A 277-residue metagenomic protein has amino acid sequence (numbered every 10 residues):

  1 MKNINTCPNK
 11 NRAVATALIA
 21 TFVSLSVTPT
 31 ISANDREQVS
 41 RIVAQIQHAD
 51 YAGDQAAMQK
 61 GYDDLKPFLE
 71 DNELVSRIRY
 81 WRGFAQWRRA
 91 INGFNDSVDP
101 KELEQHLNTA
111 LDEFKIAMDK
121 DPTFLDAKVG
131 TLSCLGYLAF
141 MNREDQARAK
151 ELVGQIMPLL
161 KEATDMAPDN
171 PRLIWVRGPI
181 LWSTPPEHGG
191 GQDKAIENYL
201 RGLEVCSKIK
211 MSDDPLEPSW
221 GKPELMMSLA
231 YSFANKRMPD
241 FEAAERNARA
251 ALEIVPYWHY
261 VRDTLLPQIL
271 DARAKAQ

Functional and structural regions predicted by a protein language model:
M1-N11: N-terminal secretory signal peptides that target proteins for export/translocation
A15-S26: Bacterial N-terminal signal peptides
T28-A33: Sec/Tat signal peptide C-region and signal peptidase I cleavage site
A44-Y62, A85-A117, T123, T131-E162 (+2 more regions): Short coil/linker segments at helix-helix boundaries
V75, F124, N170, I209 (+2 more regions): Residue-level recognition of tetratricopeptide repeat
A234, A243-Q277: A cross-kingdom marker for long, charged
